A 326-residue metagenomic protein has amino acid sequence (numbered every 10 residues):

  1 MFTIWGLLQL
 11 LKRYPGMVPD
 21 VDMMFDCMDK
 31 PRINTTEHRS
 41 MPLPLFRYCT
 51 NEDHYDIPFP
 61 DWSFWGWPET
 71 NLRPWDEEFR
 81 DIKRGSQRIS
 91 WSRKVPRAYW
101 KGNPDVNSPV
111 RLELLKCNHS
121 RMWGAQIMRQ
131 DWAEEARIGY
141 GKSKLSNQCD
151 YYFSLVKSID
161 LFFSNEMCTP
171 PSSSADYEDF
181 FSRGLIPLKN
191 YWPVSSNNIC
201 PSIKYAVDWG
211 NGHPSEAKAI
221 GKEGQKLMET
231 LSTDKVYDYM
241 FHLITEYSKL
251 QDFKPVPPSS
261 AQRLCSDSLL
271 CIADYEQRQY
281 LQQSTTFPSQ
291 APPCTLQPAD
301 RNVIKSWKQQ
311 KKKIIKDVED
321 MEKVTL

Functional and structural regions predicted by a protein language model:
M1-K142, P257, R278-T325: Secretory-pathway glycan-assembly enzymes, especially type II membrane glycosyltransferases that use nucleotide-sugar
K142-L326: Catalytic binding pocket for nucleotide-activated donors in carbohydrate/polymer assembly enzymes
